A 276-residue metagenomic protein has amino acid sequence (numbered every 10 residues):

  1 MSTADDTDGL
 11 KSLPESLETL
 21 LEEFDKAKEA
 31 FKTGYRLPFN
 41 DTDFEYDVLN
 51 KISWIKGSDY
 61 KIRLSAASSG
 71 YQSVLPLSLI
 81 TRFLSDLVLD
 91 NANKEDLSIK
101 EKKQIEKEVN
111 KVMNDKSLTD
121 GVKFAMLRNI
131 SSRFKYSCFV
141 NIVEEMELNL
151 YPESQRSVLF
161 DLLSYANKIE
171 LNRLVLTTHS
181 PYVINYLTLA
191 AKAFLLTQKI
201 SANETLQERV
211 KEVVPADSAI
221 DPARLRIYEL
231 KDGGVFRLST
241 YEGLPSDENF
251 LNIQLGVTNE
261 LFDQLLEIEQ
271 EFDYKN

Functional and structural regions predicted by a protein language model:
M1-N141, A216-I220, R226-Y228, G233-N276: Phosphate-coordinating catalytic segments in nucleotide- and nucleic-acid-processing enzymes
L77, S157-L162: Conserved hydrophobic alpha-helix in the ABC-type ATPase nucleotide-binding domain
E144-M146: Walker B catalytic acidic pair
Y151-P152: Conserved D-loop-proximal element of ABC-family nucleotide-binding domains
L162-L174: Substrate-engagement module of ASCE P-loop NTPases
T177: Conserved D-loop beta-strand region of ABC ATPase nucleotide-binding domains
S180-Y186: Conserved H-loop
A191-G234: A short helix-turn-beta junction within AAA+ P-loop NTPase domains corresponding to the substrate/partner-engaging
